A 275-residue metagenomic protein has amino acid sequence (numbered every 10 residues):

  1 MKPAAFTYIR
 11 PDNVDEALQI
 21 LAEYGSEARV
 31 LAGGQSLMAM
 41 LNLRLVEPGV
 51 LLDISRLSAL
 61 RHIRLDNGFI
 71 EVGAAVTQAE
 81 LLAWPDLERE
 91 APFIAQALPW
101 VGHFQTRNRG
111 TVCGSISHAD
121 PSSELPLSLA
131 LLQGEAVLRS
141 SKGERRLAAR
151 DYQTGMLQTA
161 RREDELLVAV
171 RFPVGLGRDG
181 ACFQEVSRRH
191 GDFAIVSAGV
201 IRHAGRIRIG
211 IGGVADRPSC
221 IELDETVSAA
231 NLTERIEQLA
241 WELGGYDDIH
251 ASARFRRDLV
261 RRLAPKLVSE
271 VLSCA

Functional and structural regions predicted by a protein language model:
M1-A275: C-terminal structural segment of proteins
